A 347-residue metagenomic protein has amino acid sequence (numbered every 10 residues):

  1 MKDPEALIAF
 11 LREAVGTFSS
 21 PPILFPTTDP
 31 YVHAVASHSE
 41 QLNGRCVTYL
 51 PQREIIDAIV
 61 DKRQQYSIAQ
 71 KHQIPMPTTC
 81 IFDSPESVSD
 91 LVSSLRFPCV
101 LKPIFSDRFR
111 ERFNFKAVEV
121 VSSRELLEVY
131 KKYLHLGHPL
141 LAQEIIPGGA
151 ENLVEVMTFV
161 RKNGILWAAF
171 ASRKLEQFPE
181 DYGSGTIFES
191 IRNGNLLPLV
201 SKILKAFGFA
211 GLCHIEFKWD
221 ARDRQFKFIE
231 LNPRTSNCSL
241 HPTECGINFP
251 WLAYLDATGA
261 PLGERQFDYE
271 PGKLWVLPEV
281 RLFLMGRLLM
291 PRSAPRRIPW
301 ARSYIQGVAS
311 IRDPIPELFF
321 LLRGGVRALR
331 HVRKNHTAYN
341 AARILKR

Functional and structural regions predicted by a protein language model:
M1-A14: Glycine-rich, highly charged phosphate/nucleotide-binding loops
T17-V60, P75-T78: A short, GP-enriched loop/loop-strand-helix hinge that lies immediately N-terminal to, or at the N-terminal rim
A69, V92-F113, A117-V120, H138-G149 (+1 more regions): ATP-grasp fold ATP-binding core
P77-I81, P98-V129, L153-E155, Q177-F188: Glycine-rich phosphate-binding loop of ATP-grasp-fold ATP-dependent ligases
P85-E86, V121-E180, I191-S201, K218-K227: Phosphate-binding site of ATP-dependent enzymes
L175-I187, N232-I247: Glycine-rich phosphate/pyrophosphate-binding beta-alpha loops
K205-L240: Conserved metal-phosphate-binding beta-hairpin within the catalytic cores of diverse ATP-dependent phosphoryl-transfer
L255-R347: Peripheral (often C-terminal) accessory segments that flank ATP-dependent C-N-forming ligase machineries
